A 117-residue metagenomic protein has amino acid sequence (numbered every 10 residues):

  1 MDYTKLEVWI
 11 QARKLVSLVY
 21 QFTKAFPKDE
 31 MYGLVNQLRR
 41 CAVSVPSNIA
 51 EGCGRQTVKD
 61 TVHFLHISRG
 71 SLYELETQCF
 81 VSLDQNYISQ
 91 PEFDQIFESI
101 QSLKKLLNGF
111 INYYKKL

Functional and structural regions predicted by a protein language model:
M1-L117: Short, C-terminally biased terminal segments at protein or domain edges
